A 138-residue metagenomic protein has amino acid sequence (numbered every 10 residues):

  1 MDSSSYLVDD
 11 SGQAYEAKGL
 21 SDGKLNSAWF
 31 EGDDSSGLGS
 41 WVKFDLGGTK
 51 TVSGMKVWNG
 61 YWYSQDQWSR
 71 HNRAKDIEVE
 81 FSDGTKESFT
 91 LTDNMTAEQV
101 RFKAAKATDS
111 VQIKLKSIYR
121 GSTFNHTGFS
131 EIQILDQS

Functional and structural regions predicted by a protein language model:
M1-D45: Disordered, acidic Ser/Thr/Pro-rich linker "stalks" and the adjacent N-terminal cap of the next globular domain
Y6, Y15, Y61-Y63, Y119: Sequence-level detector for tyrosine residue identity
Q13-K18, S27-W29, T49-S53, G84-K86 (+1 more regions): N-terminal start-of-chain detector that recognizes signal peptides and the immediate post-cleavage beginning
S21-G23, G32-D33, K56-W58, F89-T90 (+1 more regions): Residue-level signal for well-ordered alpha-helical segments
S36-W41, Y63-S138: Trp- and acidic/polar-enriched beta-sheet ligand-binding modules for extracellular glycan and matrix recognition
D45, S53-W58, E80, K114: Beta-strand residues in well-ordered beta-sheet regions across diverse protein folds
K50-W68: A short beta-strand element within beta-rich, extracytoplasmic domains of secreted/secretory-pathway proteins
